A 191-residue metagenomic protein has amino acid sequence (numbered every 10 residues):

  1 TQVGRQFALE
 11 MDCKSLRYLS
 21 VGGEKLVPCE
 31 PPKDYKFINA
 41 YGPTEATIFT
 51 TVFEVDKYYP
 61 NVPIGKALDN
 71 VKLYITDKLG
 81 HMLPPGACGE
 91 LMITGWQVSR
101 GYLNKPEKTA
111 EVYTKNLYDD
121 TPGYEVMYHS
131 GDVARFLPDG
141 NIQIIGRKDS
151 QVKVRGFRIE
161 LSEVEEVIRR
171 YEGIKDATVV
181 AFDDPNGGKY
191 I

Functional and structural regions predicted by a protein language model:
T1-P63, N70-K72, D77-M82, E107: Adenylate-forming
F37-N39, E54-I191: AMP-dependent adenylate-forming
